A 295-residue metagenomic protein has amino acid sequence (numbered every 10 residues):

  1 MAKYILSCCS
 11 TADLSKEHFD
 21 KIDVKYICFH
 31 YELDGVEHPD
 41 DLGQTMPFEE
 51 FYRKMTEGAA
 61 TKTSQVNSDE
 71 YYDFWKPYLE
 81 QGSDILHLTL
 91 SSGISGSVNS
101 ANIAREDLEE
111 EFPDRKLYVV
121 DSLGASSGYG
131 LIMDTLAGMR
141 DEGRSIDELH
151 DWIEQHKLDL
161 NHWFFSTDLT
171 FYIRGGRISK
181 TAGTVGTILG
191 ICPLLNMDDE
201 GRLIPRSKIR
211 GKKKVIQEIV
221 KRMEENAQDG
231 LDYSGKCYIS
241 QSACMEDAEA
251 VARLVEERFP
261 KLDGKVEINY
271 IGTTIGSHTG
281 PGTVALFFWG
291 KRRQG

Functional and structural regions predicted by a protein language model:
K3, T11-F19, V24-H30, S97 (+4 more regions): Mixed-charge interfacial surface used for oligomerization/domain docking and macromolecular partner engagement
I5-Q65, E70: N-terminal glycine-rich anion-binding loop in soluble enzyme alpha/beta folds
C8, T89, Q241: Short beta-strand/turn micro-motifs composed of small residues that flank or help shape donor/cofactor-binding pockets
D34, G93, G201: Positions that flank functional sites
L42-T45, S95, S126-S127: Alpha-helix N-cap/helix-start motif at coil-to-helix transitions, marked by capping-box chemistry
T45-Y52, W75, E80, D107: A short glycine/small-residue-enriched secondary-structure motif
T56-S92, N99, I103, H150: Glycine-rich phosphate- or other oxyanion-binding loops that anchor nucleotides, phosphorylated ligands
T89-S91, V120-L123: Short beta-strand->loop
